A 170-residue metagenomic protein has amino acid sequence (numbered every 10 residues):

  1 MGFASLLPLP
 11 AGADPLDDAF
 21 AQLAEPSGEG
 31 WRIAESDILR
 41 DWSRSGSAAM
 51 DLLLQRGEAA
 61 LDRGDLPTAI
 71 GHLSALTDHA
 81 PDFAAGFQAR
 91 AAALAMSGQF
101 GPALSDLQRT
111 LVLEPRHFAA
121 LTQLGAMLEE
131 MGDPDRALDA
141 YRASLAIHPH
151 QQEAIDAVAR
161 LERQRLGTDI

Functional and structural regions predicted by a protein language model:
D41, A75-L76, R109-T110, A143-S144: Canonical positions in the second alpha-helix
